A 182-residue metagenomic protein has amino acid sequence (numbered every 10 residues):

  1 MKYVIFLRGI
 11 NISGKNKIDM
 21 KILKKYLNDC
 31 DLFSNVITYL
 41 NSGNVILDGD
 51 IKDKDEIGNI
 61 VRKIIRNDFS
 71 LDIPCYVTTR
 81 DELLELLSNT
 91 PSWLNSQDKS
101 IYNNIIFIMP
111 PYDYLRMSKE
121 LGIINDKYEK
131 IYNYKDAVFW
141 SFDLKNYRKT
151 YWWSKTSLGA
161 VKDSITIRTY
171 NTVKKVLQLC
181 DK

Functional and structural regions predicted by a protein language model:
Y3-S42, I46-K182: Surface-exposed, charge/polar-rich loops and edge strands
